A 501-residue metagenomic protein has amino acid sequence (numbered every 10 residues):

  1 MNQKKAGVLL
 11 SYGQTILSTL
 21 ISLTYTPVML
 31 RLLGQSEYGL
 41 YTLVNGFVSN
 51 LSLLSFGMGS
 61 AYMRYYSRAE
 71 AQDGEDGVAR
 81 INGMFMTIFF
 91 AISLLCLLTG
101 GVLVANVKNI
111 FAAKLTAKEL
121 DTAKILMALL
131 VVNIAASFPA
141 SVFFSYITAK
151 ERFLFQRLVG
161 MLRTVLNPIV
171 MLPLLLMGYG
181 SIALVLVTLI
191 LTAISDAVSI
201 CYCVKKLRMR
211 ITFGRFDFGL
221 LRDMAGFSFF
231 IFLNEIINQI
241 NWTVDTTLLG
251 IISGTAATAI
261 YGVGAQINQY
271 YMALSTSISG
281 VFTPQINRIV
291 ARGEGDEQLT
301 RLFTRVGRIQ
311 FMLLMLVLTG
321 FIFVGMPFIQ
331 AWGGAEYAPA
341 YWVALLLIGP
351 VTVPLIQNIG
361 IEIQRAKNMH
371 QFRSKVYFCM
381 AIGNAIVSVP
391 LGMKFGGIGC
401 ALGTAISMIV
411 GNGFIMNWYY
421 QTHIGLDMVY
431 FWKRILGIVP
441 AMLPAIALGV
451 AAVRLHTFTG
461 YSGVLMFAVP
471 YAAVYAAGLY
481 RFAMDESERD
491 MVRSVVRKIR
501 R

Functional and structural regions predicted by a protein language model:
M1-K4, I182, S199-T243, Q285-E297 (+3 more regions): Interhelical loop/hinge segments that connect adjacent transmembrane helices in multipass membrane
M1-S22, D76-G83, T87, A123 (+4 more regions): N-terminal membrane topogenesis motif
Q3-R68, C96-G101, N133, P168 (+3 more regions): Signature of the first transmembrane helix
K4-K5, A135-L162, Y179-I182, I348-M380: Membrane-interface junctions at transmembrane-helix termini in multi-pass inner-membrane proteins
A6-S22, V187-S199, C203, F218-R288 (+5 more regions): Transmembrane helical elements of multi-pass membrane transporters/channels
Q14-T15, V159-K205, F227, N268 (+4 more regions): Hydrophobic alpha-helical transmembrane segments
F56-Q72, M86, A149, L207-R208 (+4 more regions): Helix-loop junctions and terminal segments of transmembrane helices in multi-pass membrane transport/translocation
L426-F431, G449-R501: Membrane-proximal transmembrane or re-entrant/amphipathic helices at the cytosolic face
